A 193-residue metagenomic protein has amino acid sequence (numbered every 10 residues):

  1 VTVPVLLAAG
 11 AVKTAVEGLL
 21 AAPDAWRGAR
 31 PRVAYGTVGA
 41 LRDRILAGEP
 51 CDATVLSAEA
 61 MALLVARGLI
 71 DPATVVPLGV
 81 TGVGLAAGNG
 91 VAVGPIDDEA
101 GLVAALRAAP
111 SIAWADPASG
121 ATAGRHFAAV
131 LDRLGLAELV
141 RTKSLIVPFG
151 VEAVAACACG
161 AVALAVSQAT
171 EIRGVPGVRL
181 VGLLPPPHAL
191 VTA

Functional and structural regions predicted by a protein language model:
T2-A34, G39, D43-P50, A58-T74 (+2 more regions): Exported/periplasmic ABC-transporter solute-binding proteins
A53: Conserved catalytic-site loops of classical short-chain dehydrogenases/reductases
